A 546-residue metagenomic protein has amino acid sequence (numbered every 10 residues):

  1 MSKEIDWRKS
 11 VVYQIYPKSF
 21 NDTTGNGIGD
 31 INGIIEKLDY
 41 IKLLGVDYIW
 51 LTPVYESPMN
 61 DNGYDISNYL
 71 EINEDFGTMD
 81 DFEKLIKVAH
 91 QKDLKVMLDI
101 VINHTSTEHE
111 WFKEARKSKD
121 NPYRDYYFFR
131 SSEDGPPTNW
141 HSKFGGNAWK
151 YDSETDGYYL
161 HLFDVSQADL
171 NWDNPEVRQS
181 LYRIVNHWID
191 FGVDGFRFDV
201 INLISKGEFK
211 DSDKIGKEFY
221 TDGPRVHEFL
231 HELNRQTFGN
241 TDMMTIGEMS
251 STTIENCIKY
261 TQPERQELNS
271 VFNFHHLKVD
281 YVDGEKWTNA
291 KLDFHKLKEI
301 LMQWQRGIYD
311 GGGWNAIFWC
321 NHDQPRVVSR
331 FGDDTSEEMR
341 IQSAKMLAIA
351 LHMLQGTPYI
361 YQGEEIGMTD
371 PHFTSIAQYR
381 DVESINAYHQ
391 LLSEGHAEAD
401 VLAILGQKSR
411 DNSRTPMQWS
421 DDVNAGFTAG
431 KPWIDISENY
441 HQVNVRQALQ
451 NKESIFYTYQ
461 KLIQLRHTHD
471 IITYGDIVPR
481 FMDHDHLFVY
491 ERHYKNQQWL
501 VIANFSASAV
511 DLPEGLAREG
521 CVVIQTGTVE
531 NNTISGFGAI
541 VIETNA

Functional and structural regions predicted by a protein language model:
M1-E56, E83, K87-A89, M353 (+2 more regions): Carbohydrate-interacting/catalytic domains
S2-N186, D190, L203-E255, K259-P263 (+1 more regions): Acidic/aromatic-lined carbohydrate-recognition and catalytic surfaces of CAZymes acting on diverse glycans
G45, D65, G192-D194, F318 (+1 more regions): Short loop/turn motifs at secondary-structure junctions
M97-L98, R197-V200, I246, F318-W319 (+2 more regions): Generic enzyme active-site microenvironment
T107-K143, L230, N234-P416: Conserved alpha/beta catalytic core and glycan-binding cleft of carbohydrate-active enzymes
A168-N174, V327-I341, Q442-E453: Active-site rim elements
W188-F198, N315: Active-site regions of oxyanion-processing enzymes, predominantly non-cytosolic
F219-G223, W287-F294, E337, A448 (+1 more regions): Hydrophobic alpha-helical scaffolding
